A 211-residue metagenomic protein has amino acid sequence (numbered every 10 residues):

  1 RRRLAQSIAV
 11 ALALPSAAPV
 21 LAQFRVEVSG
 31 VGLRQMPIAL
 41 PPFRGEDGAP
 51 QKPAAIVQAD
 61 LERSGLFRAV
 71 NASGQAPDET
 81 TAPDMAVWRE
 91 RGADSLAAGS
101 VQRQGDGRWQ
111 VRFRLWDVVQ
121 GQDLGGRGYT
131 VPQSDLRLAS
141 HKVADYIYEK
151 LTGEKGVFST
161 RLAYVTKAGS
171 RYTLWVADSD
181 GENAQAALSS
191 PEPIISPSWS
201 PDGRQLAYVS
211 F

Functional and structural regions predicted by a protein language model:
R1-A5: N-terminal export leaders
F24, T81-Y146: Amphipathic beta-strand/beta-sheet edge segments enriched in Tyr/Trp
V28-V87, A97-V101: Short beta-strand->alpha-helix linker/helix-N-cap micro-motif that forms a surface specificity/interaction loop
A98, Y164-V165, Q205-V209: Residue position within the beta-strands of beta-propeller blades
D123-G126, E182-A186: Predominantly a core beta-strand signature of beta-propeller blades across repeat-based propeller domains
D135-L136, K150, A184, P191-V209: Conserved beta-propeller blade repeats
S170-Q185, V209-F211: Beta-propeller blade-edge and WD-like acidic-aromatic loop motif
